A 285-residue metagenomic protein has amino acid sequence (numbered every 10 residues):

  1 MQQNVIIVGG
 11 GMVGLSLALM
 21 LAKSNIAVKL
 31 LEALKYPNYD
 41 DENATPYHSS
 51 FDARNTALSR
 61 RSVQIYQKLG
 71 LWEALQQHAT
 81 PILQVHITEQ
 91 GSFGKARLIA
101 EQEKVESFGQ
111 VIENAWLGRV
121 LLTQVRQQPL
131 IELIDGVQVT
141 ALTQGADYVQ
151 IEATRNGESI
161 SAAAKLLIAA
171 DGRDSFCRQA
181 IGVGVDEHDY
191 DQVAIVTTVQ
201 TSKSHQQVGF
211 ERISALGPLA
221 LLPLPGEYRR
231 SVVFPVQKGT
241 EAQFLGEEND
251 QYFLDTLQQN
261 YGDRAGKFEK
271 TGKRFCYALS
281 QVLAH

Functional and structural regions predicted by a protein language model:
M1-V13: Beta1/beta-strand and adjacent pyrophosphate-binding region of the FAD-binding site in flavoprotein oxidoreductases
N4, A27, R229: Residues at the starts of beta-strands that form the adenosine-phosphate
V8, A22-R54: Glycine-rich FAD pyrophosphate-binding loop
V13, Y36, D174: Conserved Rossmann-like nucleotide-cofactor binding loop
M20, Y36, D52, T56-A79 (+2 more regions): Conserved FAD-binding subdomain of flavin-dependent enzymes
K68, L75-A180, E187-V193, D250: Conserved N-terminal helical subregion
D174-G209, L219, E227-Y228, V236-T240 (+1 more regions): Central beta-strand plus flanking loop segment that forms part of the substrate or channel wall within the catalytic
L245-H285: FAD/FMN-dependent oxidoreductases across multiple families
